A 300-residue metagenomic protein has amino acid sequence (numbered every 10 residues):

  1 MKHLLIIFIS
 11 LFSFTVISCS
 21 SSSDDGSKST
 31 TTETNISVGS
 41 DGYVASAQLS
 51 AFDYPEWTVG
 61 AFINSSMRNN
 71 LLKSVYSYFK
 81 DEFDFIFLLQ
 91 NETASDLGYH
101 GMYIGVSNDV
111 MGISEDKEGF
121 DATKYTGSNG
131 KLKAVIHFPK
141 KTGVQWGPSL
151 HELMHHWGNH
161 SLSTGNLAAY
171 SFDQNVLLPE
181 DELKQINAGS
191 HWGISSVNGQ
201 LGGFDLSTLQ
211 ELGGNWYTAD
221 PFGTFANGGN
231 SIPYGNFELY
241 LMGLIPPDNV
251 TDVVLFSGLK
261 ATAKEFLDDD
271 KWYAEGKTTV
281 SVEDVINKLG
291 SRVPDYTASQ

Functional and structural regions predicted by a protein language model:
M1-L4: Positively charged n-region of N-terminal signal peptides that target proteins for export
I6-T15: Bacterial N-terminal signal peptides
F14-I36: Bacterial Sec-dependent N-terminal signal peptides
T31-S149, L153, K271-Q300: Zn2+-dependent metallopeptidase catalytic core
F83-L89, H160, D252-G258: Surface-exposed patches in mature extracellular/periplasmic domains of secreted proteins
F85-L89, H155-G158, Y240-G243: Structural recognition of the beta-strand scaffold that forms the well-ordered cores of secreted hydrolase catalytic
L150-Y170: Catalytic Zn2+-binding segment of zinc metalloproteases
T164-Q300: Replace "(M1/M4/M9/M12/WLM)" with "(e.g., M1/M4/M8/M9/M12/M26/WLM)" and add "not limited to" to clarify scope
